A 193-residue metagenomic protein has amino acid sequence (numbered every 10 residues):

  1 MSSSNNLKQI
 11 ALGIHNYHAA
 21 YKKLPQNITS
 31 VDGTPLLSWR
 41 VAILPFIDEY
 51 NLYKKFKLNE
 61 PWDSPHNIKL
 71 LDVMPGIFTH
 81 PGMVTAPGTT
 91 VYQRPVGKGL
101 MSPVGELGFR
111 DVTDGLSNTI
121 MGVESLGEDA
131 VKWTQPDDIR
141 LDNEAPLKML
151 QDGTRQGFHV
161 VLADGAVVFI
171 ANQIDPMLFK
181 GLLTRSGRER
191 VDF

Functional and structural regions predicted by a protein language model:
M1-F193: Surface-exposed loop/linker segments characteristic of extracytoplasmic
